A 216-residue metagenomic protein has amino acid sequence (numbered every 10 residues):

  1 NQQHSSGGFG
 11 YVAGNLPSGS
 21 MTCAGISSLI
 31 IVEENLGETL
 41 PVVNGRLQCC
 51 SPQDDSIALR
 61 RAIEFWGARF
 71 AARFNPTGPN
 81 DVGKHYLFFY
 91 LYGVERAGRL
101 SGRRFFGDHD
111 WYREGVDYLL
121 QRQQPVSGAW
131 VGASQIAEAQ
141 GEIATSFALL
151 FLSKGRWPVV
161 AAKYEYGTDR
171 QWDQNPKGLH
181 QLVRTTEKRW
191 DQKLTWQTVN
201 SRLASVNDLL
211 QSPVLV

Functional and structural regions predicted by a protein language model:
N1-D117, Q121-V160, R170-Q174: An alpha-helical repeat/solenoid feature that recognizes helix-turn-helix modules
R156-V214: Aromatic-Pro/Gly-enriched surface loop or interdomain linker that acts as a lid/target-recognition segment
